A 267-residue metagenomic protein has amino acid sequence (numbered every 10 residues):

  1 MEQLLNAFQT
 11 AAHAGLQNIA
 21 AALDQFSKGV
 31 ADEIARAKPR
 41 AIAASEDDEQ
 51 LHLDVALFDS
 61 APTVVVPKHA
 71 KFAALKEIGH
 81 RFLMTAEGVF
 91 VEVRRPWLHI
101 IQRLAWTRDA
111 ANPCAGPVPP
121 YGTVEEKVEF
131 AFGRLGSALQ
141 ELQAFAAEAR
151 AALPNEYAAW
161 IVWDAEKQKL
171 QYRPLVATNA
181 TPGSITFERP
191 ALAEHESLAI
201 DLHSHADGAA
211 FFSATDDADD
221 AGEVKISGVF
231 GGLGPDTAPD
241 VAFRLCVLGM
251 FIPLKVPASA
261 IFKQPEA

Functional and structural regions predicted by a protein language model:
M1-A12: N-terminal acidic, proline/glycine-rich, low-complexity intrinsically disordered segments
E2, G29-I200, A209-A267: Conserved beta-strand-loop surface patch within small alpha/beta domains used for substrate/adaptor or ligand engagement
T10-K38: N-terminal intrinsically disordered, low-complexity tails
